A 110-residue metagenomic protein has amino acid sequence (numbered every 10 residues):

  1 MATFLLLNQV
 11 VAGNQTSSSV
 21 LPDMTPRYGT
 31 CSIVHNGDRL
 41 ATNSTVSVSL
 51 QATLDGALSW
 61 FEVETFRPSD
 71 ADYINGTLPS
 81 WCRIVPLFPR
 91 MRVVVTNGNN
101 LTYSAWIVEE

Functional and structural regions predicted by a protein language model:
M1-G29: Transition segment at domain starts
A2-N8, G56-T65: Surface-exposed loop/edge segments in extracytoplasmic proteins
S19-P26, E64-N100, S104-E110: Beta-sandwich interaction modules
Y28-L40, V93: A short beta-strand element within beta-rich, extracytoplasmic domains of secreted/secretory-pathway proteins
G37-T45, N97-T102: Extended, low-complexity, turn-rich repeat/linker tracts enriched in Gly/Pro/Ser/Thr and Asp/Glu that occur
N43-T45, S49, F61: Signature of extracytoplasmic/envelope-associated structural regions
Q51-T53: Conserved Ser/Thr-centered positions that define the repeating blades of beta-propeller domains
D55-A57, G98-N99: Acidic glycine-/aspartate-rich tracts in secreted/extracellular proteins
